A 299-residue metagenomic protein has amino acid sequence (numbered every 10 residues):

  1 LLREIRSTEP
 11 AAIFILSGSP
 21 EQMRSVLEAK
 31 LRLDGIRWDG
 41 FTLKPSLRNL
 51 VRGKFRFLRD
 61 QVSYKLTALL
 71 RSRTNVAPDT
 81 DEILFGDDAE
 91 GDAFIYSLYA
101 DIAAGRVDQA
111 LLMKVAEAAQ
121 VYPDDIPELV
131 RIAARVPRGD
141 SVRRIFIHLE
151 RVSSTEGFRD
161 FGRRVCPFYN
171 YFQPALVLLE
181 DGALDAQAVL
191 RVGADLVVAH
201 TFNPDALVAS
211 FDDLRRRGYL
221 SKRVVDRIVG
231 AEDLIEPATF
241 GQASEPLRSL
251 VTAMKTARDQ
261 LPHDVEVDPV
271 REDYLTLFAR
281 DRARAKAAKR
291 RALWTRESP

Functional and structural regions predicted by a protein language model:
L1-I13, E21-S25, S63: Short, acidic loop-to-helix structural element flanking the phosphoryl-transfer center in phosphate-processing enzymes
P20-P299: C-terminal cap/substrate-recognition subdomain and adjoining C-terminal extension of metal-dependent phosphatase-like
